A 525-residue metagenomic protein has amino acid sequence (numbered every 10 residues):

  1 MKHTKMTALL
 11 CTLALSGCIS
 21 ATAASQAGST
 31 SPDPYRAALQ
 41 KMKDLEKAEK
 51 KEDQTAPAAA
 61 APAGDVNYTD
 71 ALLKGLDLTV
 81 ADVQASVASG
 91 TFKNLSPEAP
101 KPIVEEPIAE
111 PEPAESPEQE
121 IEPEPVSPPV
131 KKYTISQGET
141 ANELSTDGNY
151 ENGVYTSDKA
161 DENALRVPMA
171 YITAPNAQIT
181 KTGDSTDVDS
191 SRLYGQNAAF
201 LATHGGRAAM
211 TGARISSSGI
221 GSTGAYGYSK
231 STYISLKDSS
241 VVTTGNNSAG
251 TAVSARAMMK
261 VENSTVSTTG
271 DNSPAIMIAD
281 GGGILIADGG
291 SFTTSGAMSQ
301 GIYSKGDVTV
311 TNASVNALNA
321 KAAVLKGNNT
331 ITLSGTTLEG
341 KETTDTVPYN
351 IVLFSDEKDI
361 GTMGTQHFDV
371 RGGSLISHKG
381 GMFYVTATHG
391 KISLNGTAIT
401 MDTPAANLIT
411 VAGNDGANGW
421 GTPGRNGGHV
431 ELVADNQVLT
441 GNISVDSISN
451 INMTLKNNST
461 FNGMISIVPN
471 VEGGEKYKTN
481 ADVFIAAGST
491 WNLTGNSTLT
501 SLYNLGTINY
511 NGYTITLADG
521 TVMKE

Functional and structural regions predicted by a protein language model:
M1-A24: Gram-negative bacterial Sec-dependent N-terminal signal peptides
Q26-K47, L72-G75: N-terminal propeptides/low-complexity segments immediately following signal peptides in secreted or periplasmic proteins
A48-G64, P97-V130: Acidic, proline-/serine-/threonine-rich low-complexity intrinsically disordered repeat tracts
P123-D187, I515, V522-E525: N-terminal segments that cap or nucleate solenoid repeat domains
P129-E139, K159-R166, V188-L201, G219-G227 (+9 more regions): Extracellular beta-strand/beta-solenoid scaffold signature
L144-N152, Y171-A177, R207-G212, Y233-D238 (+14 more regions): All-beta strand scaffolds that present successive hydrophobic residues in beta-strands
V154, P175-Y226, I234-T243: Post-signal peptide N-terminal segment of secreted/secretory-pathway proteins
Y477-V483, W491-Y503, T516-L517: Surface-exposed loop/turn positions within long extracellular repeat scaffolds, especially the passenger domains
